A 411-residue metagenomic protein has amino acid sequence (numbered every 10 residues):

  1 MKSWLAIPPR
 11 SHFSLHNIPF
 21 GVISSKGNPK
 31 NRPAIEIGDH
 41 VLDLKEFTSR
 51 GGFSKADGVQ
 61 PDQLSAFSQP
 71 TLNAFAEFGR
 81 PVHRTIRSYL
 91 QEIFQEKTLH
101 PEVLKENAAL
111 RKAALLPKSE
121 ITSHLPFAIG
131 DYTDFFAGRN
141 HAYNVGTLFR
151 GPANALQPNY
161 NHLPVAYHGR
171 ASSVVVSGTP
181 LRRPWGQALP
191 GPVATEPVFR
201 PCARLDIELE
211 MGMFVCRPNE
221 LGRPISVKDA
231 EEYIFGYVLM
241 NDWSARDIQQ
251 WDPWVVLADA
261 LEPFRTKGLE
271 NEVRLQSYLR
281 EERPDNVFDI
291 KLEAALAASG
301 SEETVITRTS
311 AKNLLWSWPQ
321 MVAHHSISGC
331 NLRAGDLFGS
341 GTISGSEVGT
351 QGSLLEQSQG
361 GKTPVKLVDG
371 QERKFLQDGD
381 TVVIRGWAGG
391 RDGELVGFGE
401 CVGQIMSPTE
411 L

Functional and structural regions predicted by a protein language model:
M1-L5, M406-L411: Eukaryotic N-terminal low-complexity, Ser/Thr- and Lys/Arg-rich leader segments that predominantly function as
M1-S25, E36, E46-Q320, H324 (+1 more regions): Active-site microenvironments in enzyme catalytic cores
P29-N31, E302-I306, V396-E400: Short, mixed charged/polar active-site loops that provide acid/base catalysis or chelate metal/phosphate cofactors
P33, H40-V41, E46, E210 (+3 more regions): Residue-level marker of beta-strand positions
R200-R204, G329-C330, R373: Exposed beta-sheet edge/beta-hairpin loop segments within beta-rich domains
P218, S299, G389-R391, P408: Short coil/turn motifs at secondary-structure junctions
W316-H324, N331-A334, F338-W387, D392-M406: Active-site pocket scaffolds in enzymes
